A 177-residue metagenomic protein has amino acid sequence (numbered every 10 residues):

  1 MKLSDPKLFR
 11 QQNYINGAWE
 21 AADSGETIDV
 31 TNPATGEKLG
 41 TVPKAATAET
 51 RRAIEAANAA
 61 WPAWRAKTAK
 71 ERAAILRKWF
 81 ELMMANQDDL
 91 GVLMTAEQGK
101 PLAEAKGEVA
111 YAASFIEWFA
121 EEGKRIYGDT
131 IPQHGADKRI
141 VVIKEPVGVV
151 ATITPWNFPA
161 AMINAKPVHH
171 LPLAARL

Functional and structural regions predicted by a protein language model:
M1-A34: Hydrophobic face of amphipathic alpha-helices that form TPR/SEL1-like repeat modules and related alpha-solenoid
N13, A21, T95, K124 (+1 more regions): Short glycine- and Lys/Arg-enriched binding-loop motifs that mark or flank ligand-binding interfaces
G17, G36, R72, I116 (+1 more regions): Residue-level signature of catalytic and energy-coupling elements of molecular machines, predominantly ATP/GTP-dependent
N32, K44, K144: Conserved strand-loop elements at the edges of beta-sheets that form or border functional pockets
L39-Y127, A136-D137: Glycine-rich loop-to-alpha-helix module at the N-terminal edge of alpha/beta enzyme cores
D129-L177: Conserved small-residue-rich beta-alpha loop and adjacent elements that most often cradle the phosphate/pyrophosphate
